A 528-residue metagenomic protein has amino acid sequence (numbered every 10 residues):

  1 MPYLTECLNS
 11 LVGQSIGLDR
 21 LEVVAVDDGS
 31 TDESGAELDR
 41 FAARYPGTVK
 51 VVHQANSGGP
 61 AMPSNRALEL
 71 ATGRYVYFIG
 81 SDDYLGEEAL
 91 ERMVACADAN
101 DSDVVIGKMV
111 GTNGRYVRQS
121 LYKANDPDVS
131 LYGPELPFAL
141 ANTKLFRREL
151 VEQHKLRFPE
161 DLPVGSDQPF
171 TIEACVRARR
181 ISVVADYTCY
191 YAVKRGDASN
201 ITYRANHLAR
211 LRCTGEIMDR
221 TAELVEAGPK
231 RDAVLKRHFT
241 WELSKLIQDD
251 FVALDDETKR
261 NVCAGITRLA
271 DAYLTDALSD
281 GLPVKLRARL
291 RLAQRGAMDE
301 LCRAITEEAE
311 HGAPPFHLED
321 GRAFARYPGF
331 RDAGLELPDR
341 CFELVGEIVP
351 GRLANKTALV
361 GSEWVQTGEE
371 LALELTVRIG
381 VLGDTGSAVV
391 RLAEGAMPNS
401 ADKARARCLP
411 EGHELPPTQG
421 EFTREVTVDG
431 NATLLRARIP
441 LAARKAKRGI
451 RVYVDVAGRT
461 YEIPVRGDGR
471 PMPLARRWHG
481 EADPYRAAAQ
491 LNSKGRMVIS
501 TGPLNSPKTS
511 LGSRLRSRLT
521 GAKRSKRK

Functional and structural regions predicted by a protein language model:
M1-C213, R391: Nucleotide-sugar donor-binding/catalytic module of glycosyltransferases that assemble extracellular/cell-envelope
L11, S15, A42, I217-T221 (+4 more regions): Hydrophobic, Leu/Ile/Phe/Ala-enriched alpha-helical segments that form helix-helix packing faces
V23, L243, R524-R527: Intrinsic disorder/low-complexity segments enriched in polar/small residues
L145-F146, H238-I247: Solvent-exposed aromatic/hydrophobic patches embedded in short alpha-helical segments
S166-D167, L235, F239: Short, conserved alpha-helical segments within structured domains
Y187-R195, I201-P229, E242-L246, A253-L274: Catalytic core of nucleotide-sugar-dependent glycosyltransferases
G228-K236: All-alpha amphipathic helical-bundle segments outside canonical DNA-binding/catalytic cores that form hydrophobic
V252-K528: Basic, ligand-binding patches in group-transfer machinery, especially extracytoplasmic/periplasmic segments
